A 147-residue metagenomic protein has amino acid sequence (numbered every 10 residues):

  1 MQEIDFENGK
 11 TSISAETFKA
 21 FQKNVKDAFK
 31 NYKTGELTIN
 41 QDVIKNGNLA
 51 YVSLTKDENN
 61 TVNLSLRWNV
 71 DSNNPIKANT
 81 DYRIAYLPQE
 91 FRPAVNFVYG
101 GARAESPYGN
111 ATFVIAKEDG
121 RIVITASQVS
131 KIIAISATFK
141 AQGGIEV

Functional and structural regions predicted by a protein language model:
M1-F29, K140-Q142: Short, low-complexity N-terminal tether/leader segments at secretion or assembly junctions of large, surface-exposed
T11, N60-V62, G120-V123: Hydrophobic residues embedded in beta-strands of well-ordered beta-sheets
T11-I13, V52-L54, I135: Intrinsically disordered, low-complexity segments enriched in Ser/Pro/Gly/Ala and basic residues
F18, V62-L64, L87: Extracellular/surface recognition and adhesion modules
V25-A78: Extracellular receptor-binding modules and their adjoining Ser/Thr/Gly/Asp/Asn-rich linkers
N46, N73-Y86, A94-V147: Extracellular jelly-roll beta-sandwich "head" domains, especially the C-terminal globular C1q domain
K56-N60, P88-N96: A short, structured loop/turn motif at beta-sheet edges
L64-L66, Q89, F139: Hydrophobic side chains in beta-strands
